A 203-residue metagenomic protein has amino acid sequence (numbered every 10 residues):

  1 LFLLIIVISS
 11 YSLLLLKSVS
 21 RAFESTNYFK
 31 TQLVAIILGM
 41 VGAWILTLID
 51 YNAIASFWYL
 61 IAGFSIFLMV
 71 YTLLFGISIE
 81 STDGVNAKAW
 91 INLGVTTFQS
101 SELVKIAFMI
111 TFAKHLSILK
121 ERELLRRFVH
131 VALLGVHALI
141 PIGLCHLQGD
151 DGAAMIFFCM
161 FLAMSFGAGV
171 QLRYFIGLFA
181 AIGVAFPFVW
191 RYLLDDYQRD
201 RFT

Functional and structural regions predicted by a protein language model:
F2-S10, L14-L15, A22-T203: Hydrophobic alpha-helical transmembrane segments of multi-pass inner membrane proteins, especially in bacterial systems
